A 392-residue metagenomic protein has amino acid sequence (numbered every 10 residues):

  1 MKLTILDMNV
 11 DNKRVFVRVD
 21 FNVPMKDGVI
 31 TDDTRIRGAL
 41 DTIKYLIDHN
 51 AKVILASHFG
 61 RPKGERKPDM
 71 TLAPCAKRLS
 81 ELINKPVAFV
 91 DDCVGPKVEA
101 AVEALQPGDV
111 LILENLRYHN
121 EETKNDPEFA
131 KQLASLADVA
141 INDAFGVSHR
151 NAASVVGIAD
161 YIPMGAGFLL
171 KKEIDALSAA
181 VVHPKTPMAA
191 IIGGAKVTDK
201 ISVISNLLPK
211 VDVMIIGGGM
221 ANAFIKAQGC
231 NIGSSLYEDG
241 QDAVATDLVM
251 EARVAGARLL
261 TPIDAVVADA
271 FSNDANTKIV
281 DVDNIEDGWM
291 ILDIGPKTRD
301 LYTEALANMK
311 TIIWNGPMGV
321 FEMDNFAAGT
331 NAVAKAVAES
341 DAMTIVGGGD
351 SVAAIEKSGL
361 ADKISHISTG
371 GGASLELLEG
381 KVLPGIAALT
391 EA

Functional and structural regions predicted by a protein language model:
M1-A392: Active-site loop-to-helix "anion-binding N-cap" substructures in soluble metabolic enzymes
